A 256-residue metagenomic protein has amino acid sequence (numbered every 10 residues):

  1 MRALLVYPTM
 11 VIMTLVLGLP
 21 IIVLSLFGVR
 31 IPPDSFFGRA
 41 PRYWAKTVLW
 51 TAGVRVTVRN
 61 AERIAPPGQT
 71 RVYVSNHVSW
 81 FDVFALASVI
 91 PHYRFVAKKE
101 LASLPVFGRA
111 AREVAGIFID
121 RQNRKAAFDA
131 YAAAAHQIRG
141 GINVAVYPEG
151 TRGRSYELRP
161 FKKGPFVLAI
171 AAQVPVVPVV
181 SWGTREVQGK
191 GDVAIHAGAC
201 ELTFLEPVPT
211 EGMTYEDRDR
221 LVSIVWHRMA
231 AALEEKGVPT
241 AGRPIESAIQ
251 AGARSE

Functional and structural regions predicted by a protein language model:
M1-T57, R109-E113: A transmembrane-helix-recognition feature enriched in membrane-embedded lipid enzymes and envelope glyco-/phospholipid
L49-A85, V89, V96: Acidic, Ser/Thr-rich low-complexity segments on the non-lumenal side of membrane proteins
R59, S75, V96-K98, D120-R121 (+2 more regions): Thr-Gly-centered strand-to-loop micro-motif
T70-V72, G116, N143-Y147: Residue-level preference for the first positions of well-ordered beta-strands
S75, R112-V114, A194-A197: Short, hinge-like loop/turn segments at secondary-structure boundaries
V78-A133: Membrane-embedded segments
F128-E256: Non-catalytic C-terminal accessory region of glycerolipid acyltransferases and related lyso-lipid remodeling enzymes
